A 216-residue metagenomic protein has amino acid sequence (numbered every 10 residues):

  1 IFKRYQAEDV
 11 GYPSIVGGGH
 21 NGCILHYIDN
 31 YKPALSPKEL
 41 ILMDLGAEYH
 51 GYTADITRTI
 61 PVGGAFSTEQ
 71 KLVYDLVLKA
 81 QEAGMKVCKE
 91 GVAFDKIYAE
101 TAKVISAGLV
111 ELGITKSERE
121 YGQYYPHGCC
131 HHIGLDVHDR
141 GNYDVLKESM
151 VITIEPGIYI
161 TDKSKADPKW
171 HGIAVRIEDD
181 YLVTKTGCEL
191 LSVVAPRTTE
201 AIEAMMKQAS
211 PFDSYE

Functional and structural regions predicted by a protein language model:
I1-E216: Active-site neighborhoods and metal-handling regions in enzymes and metal-associated proteins
